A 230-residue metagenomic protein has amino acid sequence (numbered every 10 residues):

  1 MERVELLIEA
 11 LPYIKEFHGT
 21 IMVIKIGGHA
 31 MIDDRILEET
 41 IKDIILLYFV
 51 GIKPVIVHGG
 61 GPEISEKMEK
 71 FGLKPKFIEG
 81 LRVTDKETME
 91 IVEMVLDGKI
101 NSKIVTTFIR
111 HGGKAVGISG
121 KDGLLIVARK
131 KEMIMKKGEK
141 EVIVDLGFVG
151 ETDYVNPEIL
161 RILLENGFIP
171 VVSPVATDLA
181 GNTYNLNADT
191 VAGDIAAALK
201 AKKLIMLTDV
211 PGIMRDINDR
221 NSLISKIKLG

Functional and structural regions predicted by a protein language model:
M1-G230: Nucleotide/pyrophosphate-binding catalytic subdomain
